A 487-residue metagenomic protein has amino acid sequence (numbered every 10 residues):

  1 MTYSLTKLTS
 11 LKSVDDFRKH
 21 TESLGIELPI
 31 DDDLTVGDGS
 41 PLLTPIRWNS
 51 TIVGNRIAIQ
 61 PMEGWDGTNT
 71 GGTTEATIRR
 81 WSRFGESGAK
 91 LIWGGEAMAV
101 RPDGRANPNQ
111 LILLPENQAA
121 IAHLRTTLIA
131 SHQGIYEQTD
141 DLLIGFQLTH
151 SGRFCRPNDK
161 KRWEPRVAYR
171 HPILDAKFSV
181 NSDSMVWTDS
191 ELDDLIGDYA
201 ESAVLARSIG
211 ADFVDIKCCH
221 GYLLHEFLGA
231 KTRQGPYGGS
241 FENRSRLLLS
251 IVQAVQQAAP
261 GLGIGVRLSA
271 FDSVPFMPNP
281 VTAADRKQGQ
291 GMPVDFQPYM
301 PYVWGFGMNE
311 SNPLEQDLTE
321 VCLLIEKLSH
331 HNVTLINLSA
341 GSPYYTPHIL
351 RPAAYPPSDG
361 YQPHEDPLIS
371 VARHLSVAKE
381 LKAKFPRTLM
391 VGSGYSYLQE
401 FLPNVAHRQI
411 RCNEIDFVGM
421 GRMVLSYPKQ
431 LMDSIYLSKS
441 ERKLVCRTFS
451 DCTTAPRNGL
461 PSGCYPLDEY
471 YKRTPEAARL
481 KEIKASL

Functional and structural regions predicted by a protein language model:
M1-L487: Flavin-dependent oxidoreductase catalytic cores
